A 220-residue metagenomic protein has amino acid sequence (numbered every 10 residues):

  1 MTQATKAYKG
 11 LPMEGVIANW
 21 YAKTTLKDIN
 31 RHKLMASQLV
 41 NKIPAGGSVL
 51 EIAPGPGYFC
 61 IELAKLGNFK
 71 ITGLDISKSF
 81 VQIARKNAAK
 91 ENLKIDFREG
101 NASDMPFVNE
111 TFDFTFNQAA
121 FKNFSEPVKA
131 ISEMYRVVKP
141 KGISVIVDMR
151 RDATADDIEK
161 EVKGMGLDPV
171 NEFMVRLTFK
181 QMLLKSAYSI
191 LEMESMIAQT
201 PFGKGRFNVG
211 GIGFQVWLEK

Functional and structural regions predicted by a protein language model:
M1-P44, Y58, E62: Conserved class I S-adenosyl-L-methionine
S48, G142-I143: Short glycine-centered segments of the SAM/dcSAM-binding site in methyltransferase folds
L50, P56-D104: Class I SAM-dependent methyltransferase SAM/SAH-binding core
F116: A conserved beta-strand element that flanks and buttresses the S-adenosyl-L-methionine
K122-N123: A short His-aromatic
V128-P140: A short glycine-rich, Lys/Arg-flanked "PGG" loop and its adjoining helix->strand segment in the class I
V147-N208, G213: C-terminal alpha-helical "lid/dimerization" subdomain adjacent to the S-adenosyl-L-methionine
Q215-K220: C-terminal lobe and adjacent flexible extensions of AdoMet/dcAdoMet transferase-like proteins
